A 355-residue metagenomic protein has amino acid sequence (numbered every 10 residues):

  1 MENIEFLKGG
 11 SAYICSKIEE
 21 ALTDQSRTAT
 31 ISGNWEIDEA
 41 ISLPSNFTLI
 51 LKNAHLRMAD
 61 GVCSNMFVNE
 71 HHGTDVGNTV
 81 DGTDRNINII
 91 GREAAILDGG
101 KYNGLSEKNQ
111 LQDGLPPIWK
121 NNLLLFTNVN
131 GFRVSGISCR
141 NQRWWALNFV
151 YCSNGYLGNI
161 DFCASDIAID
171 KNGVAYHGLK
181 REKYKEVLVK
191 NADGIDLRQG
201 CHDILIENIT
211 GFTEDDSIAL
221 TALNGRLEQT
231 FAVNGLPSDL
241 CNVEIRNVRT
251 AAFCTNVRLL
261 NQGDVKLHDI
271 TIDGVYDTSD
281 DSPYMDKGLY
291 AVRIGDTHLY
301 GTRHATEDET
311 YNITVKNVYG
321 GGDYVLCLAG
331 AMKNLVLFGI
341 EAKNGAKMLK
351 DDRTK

Functional and structural regions predicted by a protein language model:
M1-K355: Extracellular/periplasmic carbohydrate-active domains that bind, remodel, or depolymerize complex polysaccharides
